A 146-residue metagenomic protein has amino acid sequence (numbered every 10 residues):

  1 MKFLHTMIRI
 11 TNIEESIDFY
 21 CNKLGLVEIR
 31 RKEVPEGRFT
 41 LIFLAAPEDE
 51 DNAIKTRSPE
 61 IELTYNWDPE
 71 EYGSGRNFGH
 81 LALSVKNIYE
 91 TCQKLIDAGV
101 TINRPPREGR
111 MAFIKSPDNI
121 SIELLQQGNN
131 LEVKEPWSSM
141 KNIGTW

Functional and structural regions predicted by a protein language model:
L4-H5, R76-H80: Eukaryotic phosphotyrosine signaling hubs
M7-S58: Core segments of cupin and vicinal oxygen chelate
I29, T40-F43, L83, Y89-W146: Vicinal oxygen chelate
P35-E36, E71-G73: Short glycine/serine/proline-enriched coil/turn segments at secondary-structure junctions
P47-D51, D68-E70, I88: Short, charged/polar surface micro-motifs in flexible loops or helix N-caps
N52-E60, S74-G75, K94, L125 (+1 more regions): Short, charged, solvent-exposed linker or helix-capping segments at domain edges/interfaces that act as flexible hinges
